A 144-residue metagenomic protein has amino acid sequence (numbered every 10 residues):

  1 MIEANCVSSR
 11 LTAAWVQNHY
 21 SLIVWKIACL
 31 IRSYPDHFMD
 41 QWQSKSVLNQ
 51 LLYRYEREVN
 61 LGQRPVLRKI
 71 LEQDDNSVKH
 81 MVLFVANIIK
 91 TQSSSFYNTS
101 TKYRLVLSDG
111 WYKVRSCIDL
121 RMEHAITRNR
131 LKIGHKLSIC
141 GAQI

Functional and structural regions predicted by a protein language model:
M1-F96, K102, K132-I133: Intrinsically disordered, low-complexity Ser/Thr-enriched
V7-T12, R115-E123: Short interface patches used for recognition in eukaryotic signaling and trafficking proteins
H80-V82, R104-V106, S138-C140: Beta-strand secondary-structure signal
I89, C140-I144: Short, charged beta-turn/beta-strand-edge "cap" motif at the junction between a beta-strand and an adjacent loop
T99, W111-K113, I126: Beta-strand-enriched, solvent-exposed domains that form extended recognition/catalytic surfaces
R104-I118: Short, basic/aromatic beta-hairpin or loop at an interaction surface
E123-C140: Short nucleic-acid-contacting surface segments enriched for D/E, G, S/T with interspersed K/R
